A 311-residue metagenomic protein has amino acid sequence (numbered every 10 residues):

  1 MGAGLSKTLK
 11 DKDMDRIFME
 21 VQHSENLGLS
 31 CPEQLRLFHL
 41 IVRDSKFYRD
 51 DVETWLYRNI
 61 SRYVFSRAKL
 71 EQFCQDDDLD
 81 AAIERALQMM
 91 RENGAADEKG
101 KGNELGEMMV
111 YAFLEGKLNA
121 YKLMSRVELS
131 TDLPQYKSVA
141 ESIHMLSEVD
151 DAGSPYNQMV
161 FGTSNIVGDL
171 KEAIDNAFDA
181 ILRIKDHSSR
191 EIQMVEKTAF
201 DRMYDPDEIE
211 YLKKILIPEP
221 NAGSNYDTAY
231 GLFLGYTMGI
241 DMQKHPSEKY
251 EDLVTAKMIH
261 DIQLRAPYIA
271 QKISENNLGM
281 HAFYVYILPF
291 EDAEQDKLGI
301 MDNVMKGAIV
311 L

Functional and structural regions predicted by a protein language model:
G2-R85: A structured, charge-rich N-terminal accessory region that forms the first stable segment of a protein and links
K46, V167-D169, M238-M242, A293: Short acidic, S/G/P-rich loop/turn micro-motifs used as interaction or catalytic elements
Q88-Y111: A short, highly charged nucleic-acid-interacting micro-segment common to nuclease and nuclease-linked defense proteins
L105-K137: Extended, Lys/Arg-enriched charged tracts that mediate electrostatic binding to polyanionic substrates
L123, S130-K214: Glycine- and acidic-residue-rich phosphate-binding/metal-coordinating active-site segment common to enzymes that handle
F161-T163, A229-G235, Y284-P289: Extended hydrophobic secondary-structure segments that form protein cores and membrane-embedded regions
I174-P267: Acidic, metal/cofactor-coordinating or nucleic-acid-engaging core segments within structured domains
K244-L311: Extended, charged low-complexity segments that frequently continue into or abut oligomerization scaffolds
